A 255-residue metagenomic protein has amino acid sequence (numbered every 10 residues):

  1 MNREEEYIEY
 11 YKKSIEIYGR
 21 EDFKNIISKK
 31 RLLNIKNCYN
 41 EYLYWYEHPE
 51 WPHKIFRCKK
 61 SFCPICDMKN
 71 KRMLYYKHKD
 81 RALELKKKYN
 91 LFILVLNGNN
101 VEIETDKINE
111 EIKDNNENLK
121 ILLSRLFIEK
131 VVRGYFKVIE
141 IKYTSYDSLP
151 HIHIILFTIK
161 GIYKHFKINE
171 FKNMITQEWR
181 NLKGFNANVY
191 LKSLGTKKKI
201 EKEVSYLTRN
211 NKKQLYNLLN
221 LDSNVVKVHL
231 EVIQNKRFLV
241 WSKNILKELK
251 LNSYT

Functional and structural regions predicted by a protein language model:
M1-S148, I159-T255: Right-hand nucleic-acid polymerase module
